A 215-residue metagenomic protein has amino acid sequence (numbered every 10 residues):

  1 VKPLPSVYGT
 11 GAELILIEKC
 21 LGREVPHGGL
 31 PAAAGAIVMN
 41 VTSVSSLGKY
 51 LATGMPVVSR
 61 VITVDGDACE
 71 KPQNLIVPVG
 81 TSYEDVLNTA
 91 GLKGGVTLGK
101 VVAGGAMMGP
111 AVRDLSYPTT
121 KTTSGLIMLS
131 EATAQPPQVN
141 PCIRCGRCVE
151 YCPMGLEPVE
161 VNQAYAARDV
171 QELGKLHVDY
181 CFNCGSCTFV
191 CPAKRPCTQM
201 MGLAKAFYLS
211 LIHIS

Functional and structural regions predicted by a protein language model:
V1-T81, T89-G94: Hydrophobic alpha-helical positions that pack around
L4-V7, A106, E131, P196: Short, ordered loop/turn segments at secondary-structure junctions
G54-V79, Y83-G91, V96, K100-V139: Conserved mixed alpha/beta catalytic, RNA-binding, or beta-rich assembly cores of soluble enzyme, regulatory
T63, N74-I76, V102, I127 (+5 more regions): Structured core elements
L126-G146, N162-N183: Ferredoxin-like iron-sulfur electron-transfer modules
R147-A166, S186-K205: Iron-sulfur cluster-binding cysteine motifs and their immediate structural context in ferredoxin-like electron-transfer
K175-Y180, M201-L209: Eukaryotic regulatory protein-protein interaction regions, predominantly Ser/Pro/Thr-rich intrinsically disordered
I212-I214: Conserved small/polar residues in nucleotide/adenosyl-binding loops
